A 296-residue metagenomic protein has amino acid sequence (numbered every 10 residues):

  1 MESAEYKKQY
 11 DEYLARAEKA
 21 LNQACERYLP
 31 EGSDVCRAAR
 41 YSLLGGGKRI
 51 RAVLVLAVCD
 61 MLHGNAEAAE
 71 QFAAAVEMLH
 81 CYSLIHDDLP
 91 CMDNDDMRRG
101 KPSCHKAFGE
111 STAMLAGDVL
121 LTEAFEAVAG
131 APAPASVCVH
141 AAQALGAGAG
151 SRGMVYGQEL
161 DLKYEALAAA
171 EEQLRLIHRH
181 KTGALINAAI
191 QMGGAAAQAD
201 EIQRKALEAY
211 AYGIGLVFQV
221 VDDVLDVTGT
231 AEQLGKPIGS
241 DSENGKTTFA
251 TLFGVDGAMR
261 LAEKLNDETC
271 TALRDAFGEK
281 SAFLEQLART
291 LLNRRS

Functional and structural regions predicted by a protein language model:
M1-C25: N-terminal amphipathic/basic leader segments beginning at the initiator methionine
M1-K7, G130, T271-L273: Charged, low-complexity surface segments at secondary-structure and domain boundaries
A15-R16, C25-A272, K280-L292: Mg2+-dependent prenyl diphosphate-binding active-site environment of isoprenoid biosynthetic enzymes
R295-S296: Short glycine/threonine-rich loop-to-helix capping motif typified by GTGT followed within a few residues by an Asp-Pro
